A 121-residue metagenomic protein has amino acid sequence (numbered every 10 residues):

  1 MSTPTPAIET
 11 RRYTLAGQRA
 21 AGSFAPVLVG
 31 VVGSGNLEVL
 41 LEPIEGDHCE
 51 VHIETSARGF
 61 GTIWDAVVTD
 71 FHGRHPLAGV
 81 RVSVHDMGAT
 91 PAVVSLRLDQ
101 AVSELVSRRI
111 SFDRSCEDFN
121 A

Functional and structural regions predicted by a protein language model:
M1-A121: N-terminal intrinsically disordered, cationic/polar leader segments that include organellar targeting peptides
